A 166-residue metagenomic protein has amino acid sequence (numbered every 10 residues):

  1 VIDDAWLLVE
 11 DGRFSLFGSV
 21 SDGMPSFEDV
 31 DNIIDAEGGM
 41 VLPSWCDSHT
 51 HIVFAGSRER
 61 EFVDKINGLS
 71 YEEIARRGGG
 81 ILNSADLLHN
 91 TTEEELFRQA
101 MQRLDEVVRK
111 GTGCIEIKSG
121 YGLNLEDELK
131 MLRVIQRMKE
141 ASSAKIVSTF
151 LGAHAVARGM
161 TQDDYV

Functional and structural regions predicted by a protein language model:
V1-V41: Histidine-rich, glycine-flanked metal-binding segment
L7, G12, G38, H49 (+3 more regions): Divalent metal-coordination and catalytic microenvironments
S19-M24, H49, I135-M138: Intrinsically disordered, low-complexity boundary segments flanking structured domains
G23, A36-Q99: Metal-associated gating/positioning segment near the N- to mid-region
N32-I34, C46, T149: Hydrophobic/aromatic beta-strand patches that form the interior of the parallel beta-sheet core in alpha/beta enzyme
S84-Q99, D105, G113-V166: Metal-coordinating catalytic core of metallo-dependent amide/deamination hydrolases
